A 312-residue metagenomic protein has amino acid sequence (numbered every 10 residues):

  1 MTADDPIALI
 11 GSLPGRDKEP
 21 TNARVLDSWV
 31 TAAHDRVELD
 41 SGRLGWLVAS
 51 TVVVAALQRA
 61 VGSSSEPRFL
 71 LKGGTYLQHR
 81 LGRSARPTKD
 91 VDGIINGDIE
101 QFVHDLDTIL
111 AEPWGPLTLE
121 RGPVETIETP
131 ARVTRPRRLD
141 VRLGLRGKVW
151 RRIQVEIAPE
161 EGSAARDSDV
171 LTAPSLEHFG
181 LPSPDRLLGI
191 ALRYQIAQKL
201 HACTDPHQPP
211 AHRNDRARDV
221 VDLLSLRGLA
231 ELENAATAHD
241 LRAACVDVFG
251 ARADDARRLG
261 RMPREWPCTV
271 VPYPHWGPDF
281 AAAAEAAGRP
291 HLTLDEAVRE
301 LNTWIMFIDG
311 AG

Functional and structural regions predicted by a protein language model:
M1-F69, H79-V91, I95-G312: Structured mid-to-C-terminal alpha-helical surface segments
L71-T75: Glycine-rich beta-strand-to-loop/alpha-helix junction loops that act as flexible
